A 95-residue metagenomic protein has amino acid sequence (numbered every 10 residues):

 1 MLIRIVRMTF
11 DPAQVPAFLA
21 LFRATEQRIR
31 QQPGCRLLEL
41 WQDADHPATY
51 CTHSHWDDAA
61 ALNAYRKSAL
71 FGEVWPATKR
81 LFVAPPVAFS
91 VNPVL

Functional and structural regions predicted by a protein language model:
L2, E39-A48, P76-L95: Glycine-rich beta-strand-turn "strand-cap" elements at beta-sheet edges
L2-R36: N-terminal first-folded block
L2-T9, E39-R66: Short, well-ordered beta-strand segments in beta-rich or mixed alpha/beta enzyme and ligand-binding folds
F10-P12, D58, N92-L95: Non-catalytic surface loops within mature trypsin-like serine protease
A24-R36, H55-F89: An amphipathic, aromatic/His-enriched active-site/gating alpha helix that lines ligand/cofactor pockets
